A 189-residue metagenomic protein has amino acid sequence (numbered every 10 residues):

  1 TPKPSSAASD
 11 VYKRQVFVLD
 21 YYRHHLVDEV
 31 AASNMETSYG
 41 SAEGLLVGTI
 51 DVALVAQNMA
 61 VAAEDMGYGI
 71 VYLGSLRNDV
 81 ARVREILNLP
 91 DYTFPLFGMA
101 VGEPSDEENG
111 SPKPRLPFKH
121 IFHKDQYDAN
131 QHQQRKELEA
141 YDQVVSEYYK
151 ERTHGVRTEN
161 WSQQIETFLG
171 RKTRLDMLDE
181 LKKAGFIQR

Functional and structural regions predicted by a protein language model:
T1-A8, Y12: Single conserved hydrophobic/aromatic residue that forms the stacking wall/gate of nucleotide- or nucleobase-binding
D10-Q15, N88-N109: A glycine-rich helix N-cap at a beta->alpha junction
Q15, E36-I86, M99: Small-aliphatic-rich amphipathic alpha-helix that forms the alpha element of a beta-alpha
V18-H24: Short glycine-enriched loops at secondary-structure junctions
H25, V80-R82, S105-G110: Short acidic/glycine-rich loop or secondary-structure boundary segments that cap or lie
L26-M35: Short, flexible, mixed-charge acidic loops at enzyme active sites
R77, I86-Y92, P112-F118: Short, surface-exposed, charged loop/turn segments at secondary-structure junctions
G98-R189: C-terminal helix-cap and adjacent tail motif
